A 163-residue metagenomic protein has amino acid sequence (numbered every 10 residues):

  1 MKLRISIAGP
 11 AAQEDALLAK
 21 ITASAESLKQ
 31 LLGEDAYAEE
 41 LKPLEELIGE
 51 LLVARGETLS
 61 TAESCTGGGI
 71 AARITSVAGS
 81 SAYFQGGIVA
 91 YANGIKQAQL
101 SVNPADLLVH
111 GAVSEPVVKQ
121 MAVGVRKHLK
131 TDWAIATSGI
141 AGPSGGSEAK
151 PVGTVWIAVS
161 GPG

Functional and structural regions predicted by a protein language model:
M1-A23: Terminal amphipathic helices with adjacent charged low-complexity linkers/tails
D15-G163: Short alpha-helical segments enriched in small residues
